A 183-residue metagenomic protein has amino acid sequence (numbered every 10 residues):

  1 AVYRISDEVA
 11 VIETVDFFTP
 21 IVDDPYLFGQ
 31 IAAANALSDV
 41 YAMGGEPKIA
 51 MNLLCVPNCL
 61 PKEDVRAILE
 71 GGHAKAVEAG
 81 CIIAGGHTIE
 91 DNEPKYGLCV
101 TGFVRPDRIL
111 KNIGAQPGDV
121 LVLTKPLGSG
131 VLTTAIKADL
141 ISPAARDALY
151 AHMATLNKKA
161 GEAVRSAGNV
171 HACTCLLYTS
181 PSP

Functional and structural regions predicted by a protein language model:
A1-P181: Helix-biased detector of long, well-ordered alpha-helical tracts
